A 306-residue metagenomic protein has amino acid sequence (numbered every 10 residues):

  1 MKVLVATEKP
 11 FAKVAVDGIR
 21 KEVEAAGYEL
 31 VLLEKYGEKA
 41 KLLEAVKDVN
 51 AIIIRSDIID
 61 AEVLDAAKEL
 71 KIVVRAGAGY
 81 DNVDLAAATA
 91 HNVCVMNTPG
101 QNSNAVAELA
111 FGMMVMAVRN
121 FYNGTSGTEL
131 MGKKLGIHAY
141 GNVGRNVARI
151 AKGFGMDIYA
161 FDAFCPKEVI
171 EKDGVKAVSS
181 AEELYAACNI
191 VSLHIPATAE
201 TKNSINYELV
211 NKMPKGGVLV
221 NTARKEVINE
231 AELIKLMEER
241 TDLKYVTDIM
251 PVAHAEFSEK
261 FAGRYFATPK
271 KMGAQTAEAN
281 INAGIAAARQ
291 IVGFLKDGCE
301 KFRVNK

Functional and structural regions predicted by a protein language model:
M1-V49, D157-Y159: N-terminal glycine-/charge-rich "phosphate-binding" loop or analogous flexible N-terminal tail
K2, T7, K13-D17, A25 (+3 more regions): C-terminal helix-to-coil terminal segments
A6-P10, E34, S56, T222 (+1 more regions): Structural motif
K9, G18, A40, S103-A105 (+11 more regions): Structural/interface elements that position substrates and couple domains in central-metabolism enzymes
V31, N50-T128, N229: Phosphate/diphosphate ligand-binding glycine-rich loop within oxidoreductases
K47, A61-L64, C165-E259: Rossmann-like adenosine-cofactor binding region
L70, M131-K134, Y207, G216: Phosphate-coordination loops involved in phosphoryl transfer and adenosine-cofactor binding
H91-G153, A160, E168, F294 (+1 more regions): Phosphate-binding beta-alpha-beta segment of Rossmann-like dinucleotide-binding domains, i.e., the NAD(P)
